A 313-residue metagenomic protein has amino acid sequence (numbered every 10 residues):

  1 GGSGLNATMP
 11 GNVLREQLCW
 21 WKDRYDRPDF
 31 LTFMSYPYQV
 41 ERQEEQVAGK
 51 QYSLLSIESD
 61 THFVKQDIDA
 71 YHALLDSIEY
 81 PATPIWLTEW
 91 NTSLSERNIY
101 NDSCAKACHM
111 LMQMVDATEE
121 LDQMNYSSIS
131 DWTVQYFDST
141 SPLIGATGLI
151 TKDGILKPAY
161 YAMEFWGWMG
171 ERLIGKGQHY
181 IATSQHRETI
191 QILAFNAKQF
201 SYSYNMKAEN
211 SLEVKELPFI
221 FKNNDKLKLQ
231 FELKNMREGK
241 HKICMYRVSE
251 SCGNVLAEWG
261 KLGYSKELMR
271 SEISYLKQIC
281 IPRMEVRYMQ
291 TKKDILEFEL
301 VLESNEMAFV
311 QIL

Functional and structural regions predicted by a protein language model:
G1-M124, P142: Noncatalytic carbohydrate-binding groove/subsite architecture in carbohydrate-active enzymes
P10-G11, R15-L18, F165-K198, K226-V248: Hydrophobic, aliphatic-enriched repeat segments that assemble into extended interaction scaffolds in large eukaryotic
W20, L74-L75, Q113-V115, Q178-A182 (+3 more regions): Generic recognition of flexible, low-complexity loop/linker segments
F30, T189-Q191, F309: Structural motif
Y36-R42, M124-Y126, S130-T133, V248-G263: Short, solvent-exposed beta-strand-terminating loops
V64, I68, M110, L156-Y160 (+1 more regions): A structural signal for well-ordered alpha-helical scaffolds and beta->alpha junctions
L87-E213: Aromatic/acidic polysaccharide-binding cleft in carbohydrate-active enzymes
F195-L313: C-terminal beta-sandwich/jelly-roll accessory domains of carbohydrate-active enzymes
